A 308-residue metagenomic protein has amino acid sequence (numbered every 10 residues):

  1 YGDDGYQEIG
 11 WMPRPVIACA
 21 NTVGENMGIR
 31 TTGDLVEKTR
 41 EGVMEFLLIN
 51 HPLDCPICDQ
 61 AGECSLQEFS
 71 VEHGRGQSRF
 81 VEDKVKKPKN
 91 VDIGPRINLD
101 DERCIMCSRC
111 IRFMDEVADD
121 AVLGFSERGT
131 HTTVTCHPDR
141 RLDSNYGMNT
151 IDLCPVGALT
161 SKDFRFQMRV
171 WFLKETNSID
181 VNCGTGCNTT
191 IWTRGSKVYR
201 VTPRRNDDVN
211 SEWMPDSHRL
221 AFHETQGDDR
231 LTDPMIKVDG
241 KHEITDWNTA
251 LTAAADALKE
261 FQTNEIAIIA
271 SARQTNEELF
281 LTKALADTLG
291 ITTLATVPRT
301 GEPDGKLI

Functional and structural regions predicted by a protein language model:
G2-D180, T185-T189, K197: Fe-S ferredoxin-like electron-transfer domains and their immediately adjacent linker/connector regions across
L48, P52, D100, C107 (+5 more regions): Catalytic alpha/large subunits of respiratory electron-transfer oxidoreductases, centered on bis-MGD molybdoenzymes
